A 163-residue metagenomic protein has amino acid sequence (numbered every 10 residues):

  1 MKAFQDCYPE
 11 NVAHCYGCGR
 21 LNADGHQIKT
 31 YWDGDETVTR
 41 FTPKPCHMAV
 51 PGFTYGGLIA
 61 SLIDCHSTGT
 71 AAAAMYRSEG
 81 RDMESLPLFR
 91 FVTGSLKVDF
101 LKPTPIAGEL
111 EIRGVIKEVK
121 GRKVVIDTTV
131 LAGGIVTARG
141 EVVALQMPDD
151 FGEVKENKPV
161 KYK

Functional and structural regions predicted by a protein language model:
M1-P51, K163: Non-catalytic linker/capping segments at the edges of enzyme domains
M1-P9, T104-K163: HotDog/MaoC-like acyl-thioester-processing domains
Q27, T93-S95, R139: Hydrophobic residues on conserved beta-strands that form the core of alpha/beta folds
V38-A74: A conserved, well-ordered hydrophobic junction motif at loop->secondary-structure transitions
F41-P43, F100, Q146: Hydrophobic residues in beta-strands and at strand termini
T42-C46, P103, V115: Short strand-loop junctions, especially beta-strand C-caps/beta-turns that link beta-sheets to coils or alpha-helices
T70-E111: Hydrophobic beta-strand-centered segment that forms part of the acyl-chain substrate-binding groove
